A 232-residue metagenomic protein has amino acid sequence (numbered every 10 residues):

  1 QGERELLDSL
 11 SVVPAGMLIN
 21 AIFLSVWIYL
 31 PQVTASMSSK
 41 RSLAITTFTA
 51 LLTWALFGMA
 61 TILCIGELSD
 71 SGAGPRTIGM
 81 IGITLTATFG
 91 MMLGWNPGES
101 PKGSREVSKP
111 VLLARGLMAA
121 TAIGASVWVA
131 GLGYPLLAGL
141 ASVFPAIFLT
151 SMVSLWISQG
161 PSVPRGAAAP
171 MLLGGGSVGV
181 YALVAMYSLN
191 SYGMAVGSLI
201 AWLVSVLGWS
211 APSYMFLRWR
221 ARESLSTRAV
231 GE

Functional and structural regions predicted by a protein language model:
G2-A15, I22-G79: Membrane-interface helix-loop-helix junctions at boundaries between adjacent transmembrane segments
E5-I22, P75-T86, Y134-F148, S198: Structural signature of hydrophobic alpha-helical transmembrane segments
F23-S38, M92-S104, M152-S162, P212-L217: C-terminal ends of transmembrane helices
S25, L51-A60, M80-G94, V206-S213: Hydrophobic core of alpha-helical transmembrane segments in multi-pass integral membrane proteins
S36-T53, R76-G82, S104-M118, R165-L173: Cytoplasmic-side transmembrane-helix entry/capping segments in multi-pass membrane proteins
L56-S69, T121-L132, V178-M194: Hydrophobic alpha-helical transmembrane segments in multi-pass integral membrane proteins
W95-L137: Selected transmembrane alpha-helices and immediately adjacent juxtamembrane segments of polytopic inner-membrane
T121-P161, R165: Transmembrane helical segments that form the transport core of multi-pass membrane transport proteins
